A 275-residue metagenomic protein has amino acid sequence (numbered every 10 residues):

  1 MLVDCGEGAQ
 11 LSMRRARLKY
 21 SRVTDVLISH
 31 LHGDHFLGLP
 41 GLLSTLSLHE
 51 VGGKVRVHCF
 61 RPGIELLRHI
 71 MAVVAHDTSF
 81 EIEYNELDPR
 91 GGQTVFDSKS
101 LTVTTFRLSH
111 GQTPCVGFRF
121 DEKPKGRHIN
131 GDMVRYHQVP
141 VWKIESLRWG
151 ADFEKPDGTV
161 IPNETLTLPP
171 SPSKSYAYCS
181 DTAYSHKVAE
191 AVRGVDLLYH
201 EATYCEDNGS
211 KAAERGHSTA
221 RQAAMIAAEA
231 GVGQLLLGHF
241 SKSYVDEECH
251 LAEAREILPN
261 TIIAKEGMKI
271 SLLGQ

Functional and structural regions predicted by a protein language model:
M1, G53-R56, K174-Y176: Short active-site oxyanion
M1-V3, V103: Conserved catalytic cores of phosphodiester-cleaving nucleases, focusing on short active-site segments
V3-G6, V23-L31, F60, A177-T182 (+3 more regions): Active-site neighborhood of phospho(di)ester-bond hydrolases with catalytic His/Asp-centered motifs
E7-H58, E86-D88: Active-site metal-binding motif and surrounding structural segment of the metallo-beta-lactamase
L39-L46, I70, V245-R255: Metal-dependent catalytic neighborhoods of phosphoester/phosphodiester hydrolases
V74-D88: A glycine-rich helix N-cap at a beta->alpha junction
L87, G91-G92, Y184-Q275: Binuclear metal-ion centers of metallo-dependent hydrolases, dominated by the metallo-beta-lactamase
F96-Y178, T182-A191, L197: Active-site-proximal loop/helix segment associated with metal-binding centers of metalloenzymes
